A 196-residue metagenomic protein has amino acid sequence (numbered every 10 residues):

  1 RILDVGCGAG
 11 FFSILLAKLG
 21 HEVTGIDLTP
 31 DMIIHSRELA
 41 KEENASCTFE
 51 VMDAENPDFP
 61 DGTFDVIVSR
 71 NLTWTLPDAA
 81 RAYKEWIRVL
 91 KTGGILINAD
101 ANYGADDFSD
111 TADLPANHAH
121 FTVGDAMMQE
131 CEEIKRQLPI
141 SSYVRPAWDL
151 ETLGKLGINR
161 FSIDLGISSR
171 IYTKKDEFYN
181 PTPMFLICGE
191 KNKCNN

Functional and structural regions predicted by a protein language model:
L3-V5, A9-N56: Class I SAM-dependent methyltransferase SAM/SAH-binding core
E22, I95, R160: Residues at the starts of beta-strands that form the adenosine-phosphate
E55-V66: A short acidic, Gly/Pro-enriched loop at the edge of an enzyme's catalytic core that lines a small-molecule cofactor
V66-A79: A short SAM/SAH-binding and catalytic strip from SAM-dependent methyltransferases
A80-T92: A short glycine-rich, Lys/Arg-flanked "PGG" loop and its adjoining helix->strand segment in the class I
I95-A126: Conserved class I S-adenosyl-L-methionine
I140-G157, I163: Short alpha-helix
L156, T173-N196: Core SAM-dependent methyltransferase catalytic element
